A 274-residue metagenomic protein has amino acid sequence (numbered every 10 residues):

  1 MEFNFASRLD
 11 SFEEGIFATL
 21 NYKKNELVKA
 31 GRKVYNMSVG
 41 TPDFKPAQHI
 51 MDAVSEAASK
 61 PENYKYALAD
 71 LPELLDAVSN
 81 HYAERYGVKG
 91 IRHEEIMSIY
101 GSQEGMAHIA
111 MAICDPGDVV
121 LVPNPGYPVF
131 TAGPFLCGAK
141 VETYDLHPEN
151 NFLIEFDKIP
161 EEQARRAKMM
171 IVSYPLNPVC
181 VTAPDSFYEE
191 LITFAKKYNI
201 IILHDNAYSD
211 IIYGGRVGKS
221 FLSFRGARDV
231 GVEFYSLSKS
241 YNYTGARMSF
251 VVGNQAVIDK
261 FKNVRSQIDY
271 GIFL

Functional and structural regions predicted by a protein language model:
E2-F3, R8-G101, H108: N-terminal small-domain helix-loop-helix segment of the aminotransferase-like
L27-A30, C137, K197-Y198: Helix C-cap/helix->beta junction micro-motif
A47, V230-L274: PLP-dependent aminotransferase class I/II
G90-I96, P116-V119, R166, R228-G231: Short acidic capping loops at alpha-helix termini that bridge into adjacent secondary structure
A112-P134: Conserved PLP-anchoring active-site segment centered on the Schiff-base-forming lysine
D118, A139, F194-I201, A227-D229: A short helix->loop->beta-strand "cap" motif at the edges of active sites that frequently abuts
E142, H147-G215: Active-site phosphate-binding strand-loop segment of PLP-dependent enzymes
